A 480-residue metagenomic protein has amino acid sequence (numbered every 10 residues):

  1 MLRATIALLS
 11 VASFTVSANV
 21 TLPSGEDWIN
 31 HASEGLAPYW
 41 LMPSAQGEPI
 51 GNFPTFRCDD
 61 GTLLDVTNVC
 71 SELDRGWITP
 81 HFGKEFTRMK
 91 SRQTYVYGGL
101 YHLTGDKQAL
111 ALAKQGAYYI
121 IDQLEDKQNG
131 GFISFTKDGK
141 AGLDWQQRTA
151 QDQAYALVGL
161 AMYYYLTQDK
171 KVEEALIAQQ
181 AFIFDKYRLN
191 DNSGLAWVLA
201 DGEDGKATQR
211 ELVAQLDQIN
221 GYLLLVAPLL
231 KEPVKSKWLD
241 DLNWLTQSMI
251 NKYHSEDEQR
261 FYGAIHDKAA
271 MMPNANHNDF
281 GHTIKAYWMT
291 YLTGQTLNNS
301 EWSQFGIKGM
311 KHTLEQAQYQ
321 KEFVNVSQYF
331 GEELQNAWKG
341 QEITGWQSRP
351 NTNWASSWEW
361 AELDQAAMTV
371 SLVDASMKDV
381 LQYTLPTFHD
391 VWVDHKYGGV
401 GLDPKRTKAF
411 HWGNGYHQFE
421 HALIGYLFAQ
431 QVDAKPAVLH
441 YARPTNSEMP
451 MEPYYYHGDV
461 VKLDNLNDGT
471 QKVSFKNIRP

Functional and structural regions predicted by a protein language model:
M1-L8: Sec-dependent signal peptide recognition, specifically the positively charged N-region followed immediately by
S13-S17: N-terminal signal peptide c-region/cleavage motif recognized by signal peptidases
A18-P480: Glycan-recognition and catalytic cores of secretory/periplasmic carbohydrate-active enzymes
